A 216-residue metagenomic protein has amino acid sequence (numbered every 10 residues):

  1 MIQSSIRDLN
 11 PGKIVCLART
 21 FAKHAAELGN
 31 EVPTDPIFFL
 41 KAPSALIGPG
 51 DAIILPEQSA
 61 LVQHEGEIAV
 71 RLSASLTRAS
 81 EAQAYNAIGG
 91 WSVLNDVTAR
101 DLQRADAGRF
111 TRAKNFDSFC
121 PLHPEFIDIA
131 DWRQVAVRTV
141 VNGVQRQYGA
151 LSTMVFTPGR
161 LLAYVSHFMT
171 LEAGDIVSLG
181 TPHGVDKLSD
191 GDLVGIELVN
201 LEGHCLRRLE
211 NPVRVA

Functional and structural regions predicted by a protein language model:
M1-A74, G195, L209-P212: Extended, compositionally biased flexible segments
I2-D8, H24, N30-V32, R100-A216: Catalytic-pocket segment enriched in acidic/His residues
A18, V70, D96, L122 (+1 more regions): A residue-level signal for conserved active-site and pocket-lining positions in enzyme catalytic cores
A22-H24, L46-I47, L76-A79, T98-R100 (+1 more regions): Short, acidic Gly/Pro/Ser/Thr-rich loop/turn segments
I37-A42, L46, V93-N115: Glycine-rich, pocket-lining loop/helix-strand segments that form or immediately flank
L46, I53-L55, V62, A79 (+4 more regions): Short clusters of hydrophobic/aromatic residues that line enzyme substrate/ligand-binding pockets
S59, A79-Y85, I129-W132: Short, glycine- and charge-enriched coil/turn segments that flank and shape catalytic ligand pockets
E65-N95: RNA pseudouridine synthases
